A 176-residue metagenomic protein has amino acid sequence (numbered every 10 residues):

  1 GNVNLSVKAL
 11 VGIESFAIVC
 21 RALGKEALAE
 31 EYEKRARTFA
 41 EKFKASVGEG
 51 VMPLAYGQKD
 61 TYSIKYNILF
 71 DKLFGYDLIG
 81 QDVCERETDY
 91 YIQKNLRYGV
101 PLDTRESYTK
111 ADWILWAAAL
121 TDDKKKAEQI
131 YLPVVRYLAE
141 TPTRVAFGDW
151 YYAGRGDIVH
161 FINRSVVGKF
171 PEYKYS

Functional and structural regions predicted by a protein language model:
N2-C20: Aromatic-rich carbohydrate-recognition surfaces in CAZymes
N2-V7, R37-L132, R136, E140 (+1 more regions): Extended ligand-binding clefts on enzyme/binding-domain cores
G12, Y32, A36-F39: Alpha-helical packing segments of well-folded alpha/beta enzyme cores
F16-E33: Inter-helical turn/loop segments and adjacent helix faces that build the functional surface of alpha-helical bundle
L28-E31, K126-P133, V167-F170: Substrate-binding groove of N-acetylhexosamine-processing glycoside hydrolases
V135-K169: C-terminal catalytic domain of Rieske-type non-heme iron oxygenases
